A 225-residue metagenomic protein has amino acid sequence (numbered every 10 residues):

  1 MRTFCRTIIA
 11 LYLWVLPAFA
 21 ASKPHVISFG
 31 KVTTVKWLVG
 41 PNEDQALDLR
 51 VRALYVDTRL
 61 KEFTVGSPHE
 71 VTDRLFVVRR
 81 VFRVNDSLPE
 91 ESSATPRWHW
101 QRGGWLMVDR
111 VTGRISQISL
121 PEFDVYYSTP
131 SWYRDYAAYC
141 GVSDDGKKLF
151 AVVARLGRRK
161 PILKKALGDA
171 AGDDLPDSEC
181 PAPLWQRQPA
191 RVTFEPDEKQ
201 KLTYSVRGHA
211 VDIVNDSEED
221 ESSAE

Functional and structural regions predicted by a protein language model:
R2-A10, W14: Sec-dependent signal peptide recognition, specifically the positively charged N-region followed immediately by
A18-S22: Boundary at the C-terminal end of the N-terminal hydrophobic targeting segment
I27-K61, H99-L120, F150-D169, L202-S222: Surface-exposed loop/turn elements that mediate protein-protein interactions on large endomembrane-trafficking
A53-T129: Surface-exposed acidic loop/strand-edge motifs in secreted or periplasmic proteins that form small linear binding
V65-T72, S128-Y136, D177-V192: Blade-terminus and WD-like Trp-Asp/Gly-His loop motifs, strongest in beta-propeller folds
R79-F82, P96-H99, A138-D145, T193-K199: Beta-strand C-termini and the immediately following turn/loop, strongest in propeller blades
P121-Y127, L167-L175: Short coil/turn segments at the loop-to-beta-strand junctions that recur within blades of beta-propeller repeat folds
E179-E225: Hydrophilic extracytoplasmic domains
